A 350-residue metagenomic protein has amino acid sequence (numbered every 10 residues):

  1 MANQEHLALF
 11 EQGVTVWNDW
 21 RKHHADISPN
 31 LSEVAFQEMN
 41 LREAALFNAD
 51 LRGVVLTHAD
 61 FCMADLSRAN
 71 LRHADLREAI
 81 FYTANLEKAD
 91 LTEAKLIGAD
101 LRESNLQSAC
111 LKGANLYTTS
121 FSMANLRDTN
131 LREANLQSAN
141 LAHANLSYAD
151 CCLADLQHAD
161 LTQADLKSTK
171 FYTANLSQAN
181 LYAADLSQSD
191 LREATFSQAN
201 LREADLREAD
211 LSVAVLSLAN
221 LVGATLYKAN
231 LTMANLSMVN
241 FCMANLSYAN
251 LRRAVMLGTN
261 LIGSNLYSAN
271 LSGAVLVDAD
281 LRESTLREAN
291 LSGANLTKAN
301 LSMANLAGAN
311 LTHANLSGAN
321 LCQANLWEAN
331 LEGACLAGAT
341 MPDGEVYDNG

Functional and structural regions predicted by a protein language model:
M1-E5: Terminal targeting and flexible regions in eukaryotic proteins, enriched in but not limited to LRR-containing proteins
L7, V16, R21-G350: Tandem repeat scaffolds
